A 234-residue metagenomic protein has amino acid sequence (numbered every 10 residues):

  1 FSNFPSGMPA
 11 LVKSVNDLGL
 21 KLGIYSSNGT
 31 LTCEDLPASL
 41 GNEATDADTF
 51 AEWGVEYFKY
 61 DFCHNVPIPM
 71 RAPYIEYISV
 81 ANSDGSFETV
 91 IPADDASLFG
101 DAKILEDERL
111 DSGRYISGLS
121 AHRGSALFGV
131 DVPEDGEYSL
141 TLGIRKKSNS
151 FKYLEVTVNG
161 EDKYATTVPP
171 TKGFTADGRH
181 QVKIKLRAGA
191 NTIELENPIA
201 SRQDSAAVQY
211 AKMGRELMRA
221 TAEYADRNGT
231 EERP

Functional and structural regions predicted by a protein language model:
F1-S27, L40-A44: Aromatic- and glycine-enriched glycan-recognition loops and surfaces that form the carbohydrate-binding subsites
D17, S39-R71, S86, S205-P234: Active-site neighborhood of glycoside hydrolase catalytic domains
K21-G23, T192, E232-P234: Beta-sheet entry/capping signal
I24-N28, F62, N197: A cross-domain feature marking catalytic cores of carbohydrate-active enzymes and several ubiquitous metabolic/repair
Y25-S27, C33-A38, P69-R71, Y153 (+1 more regions): Short, solvent-exposed loop/turn and secondary-structure capping segments
N28-T30, H64, K146, P170: Conserved beta-strand edge residues that scaffold enzyme active sites
A72-R219: Extracytoplasmic
